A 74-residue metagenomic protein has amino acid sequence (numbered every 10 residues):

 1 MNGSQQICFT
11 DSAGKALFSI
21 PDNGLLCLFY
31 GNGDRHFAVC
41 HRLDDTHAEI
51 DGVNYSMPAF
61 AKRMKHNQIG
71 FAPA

Functional and structural regions predicted by a protein language model:
M1-L17: Mixed-charge, Lys/Arg-rich low-complexity intrinsically disordered regions
P21-N54, P58-F60: Acidic, low-complexity, intrinsically disordered interaction modules
V53-A74: Intrinsically disordered, low-complexity, charged/polar segments
